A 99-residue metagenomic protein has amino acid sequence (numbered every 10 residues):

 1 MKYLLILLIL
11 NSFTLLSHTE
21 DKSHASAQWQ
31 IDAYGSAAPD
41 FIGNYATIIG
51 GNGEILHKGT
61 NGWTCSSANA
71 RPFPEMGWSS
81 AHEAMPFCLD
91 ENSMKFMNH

Functional and structural regions predicted by a protein language model:
Y3-S12: Sec-dependent N-terminal signal peptides
S12-D21: Bacterial Sec-dependent signal peptides at the C-terminal "C-region" and cleavage site
E20-H99: Primary mode marks residue(s) on the alpha4-beta5-alpha5 output face of response regulator receiver
